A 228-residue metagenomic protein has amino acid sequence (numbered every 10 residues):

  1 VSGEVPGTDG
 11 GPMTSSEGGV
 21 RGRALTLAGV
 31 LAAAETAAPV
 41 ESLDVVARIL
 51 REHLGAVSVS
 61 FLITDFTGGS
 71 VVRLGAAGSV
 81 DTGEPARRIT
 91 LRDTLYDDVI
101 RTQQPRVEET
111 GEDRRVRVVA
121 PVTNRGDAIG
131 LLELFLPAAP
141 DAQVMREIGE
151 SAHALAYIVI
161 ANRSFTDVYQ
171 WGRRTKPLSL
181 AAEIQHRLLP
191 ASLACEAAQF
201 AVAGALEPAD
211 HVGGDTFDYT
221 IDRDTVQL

Functional and structural regions predicted by a protein language model:
V1-T36, A161: Signal-transmission linkers at sensory-effector interfaces
G19-G22, A32-R48, R173-L180, P190 (+1 more regions): Signal-transducing coiled-coil linker helices
L31, E35-T36, L43-Q104, T110-G111: Structured interaction and signal-relay segments at domain junctions
T67, V122-A128, D222: Flexible loop/coil segments at beta-strand boundaries within sensory signal-transduction domains
R106-E109, R114-T123, G130: A short, aliphatic-rich beta-strand micro-motif
G130-P140: Short beta-strand-to-loop transition segments that serve as allosteric relay/switch motifs in sensory/regulatory domains
P140-I160: Amphipathic alpha-helical "output/dimerization" segments
W171-L228: … and, occasionally, acidic/histidine-rich disordered N-termini of signaling adaptors
